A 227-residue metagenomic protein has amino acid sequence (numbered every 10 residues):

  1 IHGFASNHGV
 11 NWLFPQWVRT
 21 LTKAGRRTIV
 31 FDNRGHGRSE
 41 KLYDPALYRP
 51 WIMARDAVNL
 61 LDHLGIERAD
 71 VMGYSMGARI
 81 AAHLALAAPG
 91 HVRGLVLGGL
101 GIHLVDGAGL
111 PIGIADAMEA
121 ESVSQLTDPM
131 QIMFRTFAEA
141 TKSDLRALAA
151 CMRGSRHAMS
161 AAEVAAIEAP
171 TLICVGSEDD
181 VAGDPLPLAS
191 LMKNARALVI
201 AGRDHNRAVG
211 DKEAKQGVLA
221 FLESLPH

Functional and structural regions predicted by a protein language model:
I1-E40: Conserved HGGG/HGGXW glycine-rich cap/lid loop of the alpha/beta-hydrolase fold
H2, A69, G73-A78: Conserved alpha/beta-hydrolase "nucleophile elbow" surrounding the catalytic nucleophile
W51-A69: Conserved acidic catalytic loop of the alpha/beta-hydrolase fold
R79-A87, H91-S122: Flexible "cap/lid" loop of the alpha/beta hydrolase fold
R135-S160: Hydrophobic, aromatic-rich cap/lid helix
I167, I173-V175: Short beta-strand/loop motif that positions the catalytic acidic residue of the alpha/beta-hydrolase fold
D180-P185: Conserved alpha/beta-hydrolase "acid-adjacent" motif
I200-H227: Catalytic active-site module of serine/aspartate enzymes centered on a nucleophile-bearing elbow/loop
